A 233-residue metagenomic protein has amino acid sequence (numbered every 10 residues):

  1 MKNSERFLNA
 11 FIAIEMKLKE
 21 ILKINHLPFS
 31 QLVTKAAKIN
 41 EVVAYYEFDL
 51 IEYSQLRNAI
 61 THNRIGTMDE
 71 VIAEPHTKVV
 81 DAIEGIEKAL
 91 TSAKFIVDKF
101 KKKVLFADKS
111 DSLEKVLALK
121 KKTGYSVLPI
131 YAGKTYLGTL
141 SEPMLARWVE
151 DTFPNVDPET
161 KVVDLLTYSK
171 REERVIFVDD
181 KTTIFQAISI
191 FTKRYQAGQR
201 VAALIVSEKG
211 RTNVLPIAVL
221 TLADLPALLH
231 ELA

Functional and structural regions predicted by a protein language model:
M1-F11, V43-L50: Amphipathic, non-membrane alpha-helical segments in soluble helical-bundle scaffolds
N3-H26: Hydrophobic alpha-helical packing segments in soluble, helical-rich domains
E20-Y45: Short, charged amphipathic alpha-helical segments flanked by flexible coils
I39-A93: Charge-enriched, short contiguous segments at helix-coil
Q55-D69, E74, K121-V156: Acidic (E/D-rich), amphipathic helical modules within compact regulatory domains
E84-K103, S141-A202, T221-A233: Tandem CBS (Bateman) regulatory domains
T91-S126, E142: Surface-exposed beta-loop interaction hotspot
K120-T123, L128-L145, F191, Y195-D224: A glycine-centered beta-loop-beta connector
